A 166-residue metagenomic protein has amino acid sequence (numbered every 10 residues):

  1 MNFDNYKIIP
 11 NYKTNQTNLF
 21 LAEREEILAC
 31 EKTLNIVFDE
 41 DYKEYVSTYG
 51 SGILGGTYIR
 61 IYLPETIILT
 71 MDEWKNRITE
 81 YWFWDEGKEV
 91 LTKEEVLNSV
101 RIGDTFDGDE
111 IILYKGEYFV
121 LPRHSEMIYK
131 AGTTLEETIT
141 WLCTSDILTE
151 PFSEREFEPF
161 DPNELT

Functional and structural regions predicted by a protein language model:
M1-D109, F157-T166: A surface-exposed partner-binding patch
G55, I111, L148-P151: Intrinsically disordered or highly flexible coil/loop and linker segments, enriched in small and charged/polar residues
N98, G116-E117: Beta-strand-connecting loop/turn residues
F106, H124-S125: Short, flexible loop/turn elements at secondary-structure junctions
D109-K115: Broad, structure-driven detector of short, well-ordered beta-strand segments within folded domains
E117-R123: Short polybasic amphipathic segments
I128-P151: Compact, glycine/acidic-enriched structural inserts
T149-P159: Short, flexible loop/turn segments with low-complexity composition
